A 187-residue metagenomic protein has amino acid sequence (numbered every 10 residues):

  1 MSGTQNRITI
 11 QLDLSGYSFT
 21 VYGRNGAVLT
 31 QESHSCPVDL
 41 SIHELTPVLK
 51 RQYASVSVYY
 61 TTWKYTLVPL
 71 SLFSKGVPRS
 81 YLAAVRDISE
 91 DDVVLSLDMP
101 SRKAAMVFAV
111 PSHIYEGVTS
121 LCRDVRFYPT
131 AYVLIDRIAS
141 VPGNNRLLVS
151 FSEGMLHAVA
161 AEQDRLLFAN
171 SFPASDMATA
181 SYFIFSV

Functional and structural regions predicted by a protein language model:
M1-A27: N-terminal basic/disordered segments at the start of proteins
Q5, R51-Y53, N144: Short, high-confidence coil segments that cap the C-terminus of an alpha-helix and link into the following beta-strand
R7-Q11, S57, R146-S150: Short glycine-aspartate micro-motif
Q11, Y59-T61, S171-F172: Conserved beta-strand segments of the P-loop GTPase G domain that flank and frequently precede/overlap
L14-S18, L29, D98-V187: Small-residue (GG/TT-enriched) beta-loop-alpha framework at ligand/catalytic clefts
V21-Y22, L29-I138: Active-site neighborhood for divalent-cation/phosphate handling
